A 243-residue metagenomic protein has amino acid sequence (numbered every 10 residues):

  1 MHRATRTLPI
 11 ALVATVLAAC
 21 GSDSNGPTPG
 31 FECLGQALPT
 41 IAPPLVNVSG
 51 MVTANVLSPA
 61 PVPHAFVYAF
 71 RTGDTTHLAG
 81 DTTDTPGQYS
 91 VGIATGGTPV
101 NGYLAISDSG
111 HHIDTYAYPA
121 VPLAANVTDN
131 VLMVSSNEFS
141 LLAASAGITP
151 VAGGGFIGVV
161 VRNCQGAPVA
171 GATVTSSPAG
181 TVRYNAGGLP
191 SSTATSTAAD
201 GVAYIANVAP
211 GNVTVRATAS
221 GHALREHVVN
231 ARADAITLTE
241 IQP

Functional and structural regions predicted by a protein language model:
M1-P9: Bacterial N-terminal signal peptides that target proteins for export
V16-A19: C-terminal motif of bacterial Sec signal peptides marking the signal peptidase cleavage site
N25-N47, V127-F156, Q165: Beta-strand-rich domain onsets/edges
A42-F66, V160-V169: Structural motif
H64-T72, A172-S176: Hydrophobic beta-strand segments
R71-A94, P178-Y204: Short, acidic Ser/Thr/Gly-rich low-complexity loop/linker segments typical of extracellular and cell-surface proteins
G80, P86-T149: Short, low-hydrophobicity acidic/polar segments
S107-V134, V208-N212, T218-P243: Structured interaction patches on ligand/partner-binding surfaces of diverse proteins
